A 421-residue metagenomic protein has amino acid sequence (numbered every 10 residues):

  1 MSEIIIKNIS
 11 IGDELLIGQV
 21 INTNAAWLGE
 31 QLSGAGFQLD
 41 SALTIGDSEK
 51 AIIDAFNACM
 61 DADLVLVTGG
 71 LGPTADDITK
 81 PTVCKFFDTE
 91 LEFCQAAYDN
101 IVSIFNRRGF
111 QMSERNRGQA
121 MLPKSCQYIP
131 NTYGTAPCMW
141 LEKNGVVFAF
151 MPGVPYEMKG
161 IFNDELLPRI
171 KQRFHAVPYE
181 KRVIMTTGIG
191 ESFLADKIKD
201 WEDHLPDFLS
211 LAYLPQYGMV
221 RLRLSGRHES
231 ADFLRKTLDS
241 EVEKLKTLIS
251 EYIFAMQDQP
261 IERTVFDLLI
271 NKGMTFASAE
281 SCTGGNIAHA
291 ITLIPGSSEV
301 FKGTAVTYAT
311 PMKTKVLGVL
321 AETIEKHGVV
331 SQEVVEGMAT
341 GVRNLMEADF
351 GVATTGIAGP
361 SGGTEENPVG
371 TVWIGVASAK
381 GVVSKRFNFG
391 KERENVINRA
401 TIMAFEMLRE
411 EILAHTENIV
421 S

Functional and structural regions predicted by a protein language model:
S2-A42, D232-K236: Glycine-rich phosphate/diphosphate-binding loop of Rossmann-like nucleotide-binding domains
I6-N8, F148, F276: Conserved hydrophobic helix-helix packing surfaces used for dimerization/oligomerization
D13-E14, G70-P73, G153-Y156, G356-P360: Short glycine-rich anion-binding loops that position phosphate/pyrophosphate groups of nucleotides and phosphorylated
G29, S33-F56, F93-G134, M312-D349: Glycine-rich oxoanion-binding loops at beta->alpha junctions
A51-D54, D61, D77-R173: Proline/glycine-rich low-complexity loops and linkers
G118, D232-S421: Short alpha-helical segments enriched in small residues
E142-G218, R223-S225, F233-L238: Accessory alpha-helical/coil subdomains and C-terminal extensions that flank or cap enzyme catalytic cores
